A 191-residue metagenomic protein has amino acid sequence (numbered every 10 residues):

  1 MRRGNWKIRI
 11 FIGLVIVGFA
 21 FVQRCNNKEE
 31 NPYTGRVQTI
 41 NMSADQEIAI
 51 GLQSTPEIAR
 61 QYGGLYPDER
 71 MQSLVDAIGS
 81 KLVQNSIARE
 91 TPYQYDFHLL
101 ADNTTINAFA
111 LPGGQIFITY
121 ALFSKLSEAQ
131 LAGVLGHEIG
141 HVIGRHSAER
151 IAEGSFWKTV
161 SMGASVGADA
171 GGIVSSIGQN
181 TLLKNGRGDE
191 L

Functional and structural regions predicted by a protein language model:
M1-L191: A Zn2+-metalloprotease active-site environment signal
